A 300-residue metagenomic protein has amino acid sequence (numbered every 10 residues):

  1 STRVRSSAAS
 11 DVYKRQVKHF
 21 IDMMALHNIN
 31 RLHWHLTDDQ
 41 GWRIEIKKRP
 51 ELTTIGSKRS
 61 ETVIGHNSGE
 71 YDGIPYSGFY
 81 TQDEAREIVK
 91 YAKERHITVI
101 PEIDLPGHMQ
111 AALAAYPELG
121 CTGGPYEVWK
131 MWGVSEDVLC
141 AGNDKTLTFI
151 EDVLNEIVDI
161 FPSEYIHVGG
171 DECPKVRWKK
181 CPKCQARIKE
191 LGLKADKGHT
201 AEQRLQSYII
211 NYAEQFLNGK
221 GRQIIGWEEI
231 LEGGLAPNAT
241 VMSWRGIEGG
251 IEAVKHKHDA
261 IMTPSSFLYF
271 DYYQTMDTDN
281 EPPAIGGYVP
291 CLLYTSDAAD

Functional and structural regions predicted by a protein language model:
S1-A9, Y13, Y294-A298: Single conserved hydrophobic/aromatic residue that forms the stacking wall/gate of nucleotide- or nucleobase-binding
D11-R31, H35: A conserved hydrophobic secondary-structure block that centers on an alpha-helix together with its immediately flanking
M24, V99, V168, L217 (+1 more regions): Conserved, mostly hydrophobic/aromatic
H27-K47, T53, K93-A114, D259-I261: Glycine-rich, aromatic-flanked loop segments that form ligand/cofactor-binding clefts across common enzyme folds
I29-N30, R95-I97, P162-I166, K220-R222 (+2 more regions): Short, well-ordered coil/turn segments that N-cap beta-strands
Q40-E94, A111-D144, R177-A201: Aromatic- and acidic-residue-enriched carbohydrate-binding clefts of CAZyme catalytic domains
D137-A236: Active-site neighborhood of glycoside hydrolase catalytic domains
Q223-A239, W244-S296: Flexible, acidic glycine-rich loops studded with aromatic residues
